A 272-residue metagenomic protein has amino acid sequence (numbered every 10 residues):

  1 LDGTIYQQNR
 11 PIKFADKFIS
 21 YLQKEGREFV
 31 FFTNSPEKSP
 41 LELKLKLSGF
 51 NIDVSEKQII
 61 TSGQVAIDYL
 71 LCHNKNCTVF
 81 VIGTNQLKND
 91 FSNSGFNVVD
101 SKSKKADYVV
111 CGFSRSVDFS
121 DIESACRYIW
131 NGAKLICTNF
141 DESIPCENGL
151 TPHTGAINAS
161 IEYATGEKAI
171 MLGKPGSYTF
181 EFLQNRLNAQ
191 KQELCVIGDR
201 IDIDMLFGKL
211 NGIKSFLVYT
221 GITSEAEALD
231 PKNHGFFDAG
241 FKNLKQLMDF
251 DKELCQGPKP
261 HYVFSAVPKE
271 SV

Functional and structural regions predicted by a protein language model:
G3: Receiver (REC) domain active-site loop signature in two-component systems and cognate sites in sensor histidine kinases
Y6-K13, K17, Y21-R27, K38-I60 (+1 more regions): Asp-based, Mg2+/Mn2+-dependent phosphohydrolase catalytic module
S35: Conserved phosphate/oxyanion-binding catalytic-loop motifs
